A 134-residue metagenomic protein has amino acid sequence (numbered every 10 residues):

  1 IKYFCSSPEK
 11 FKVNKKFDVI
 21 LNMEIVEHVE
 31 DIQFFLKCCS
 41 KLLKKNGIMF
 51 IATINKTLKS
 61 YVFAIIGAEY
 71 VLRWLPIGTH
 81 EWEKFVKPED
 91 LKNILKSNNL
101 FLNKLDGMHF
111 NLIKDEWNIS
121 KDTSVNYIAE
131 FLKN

Functional and structural regions predicted by a protein language model:
I1-Y61, P88-L91, A129-K133: Conserved SAM-binding loop
K2-F4, N103-D106: General small-molecule cofactor/ligand-binding pocket signal
V13-K15, I113-W117: Short, solvent-exposed polar/charged micro-motifs at secondary-structure junctions
T53, Y70-D90: Acceptor-substrate binding/catalytic loop of class I
K56, F110-L112: Residue-level marker for beta-strand->alpha-helix junctions and adjacent short loops that shape enzyme
S60-Y70: Short, flexible, mixed-charge acidic loops at enzyme active sites
W82-L105: Short alpha-helix
D115-N134: Core SAM-dependent methyltransferase catalytic element
